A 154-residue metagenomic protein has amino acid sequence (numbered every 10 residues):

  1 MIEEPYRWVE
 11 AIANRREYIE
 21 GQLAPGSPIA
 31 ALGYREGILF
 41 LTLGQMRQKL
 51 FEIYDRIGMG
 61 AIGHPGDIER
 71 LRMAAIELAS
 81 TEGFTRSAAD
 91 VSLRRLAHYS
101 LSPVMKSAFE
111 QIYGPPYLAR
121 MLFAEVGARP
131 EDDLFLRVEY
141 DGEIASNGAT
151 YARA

Functional and structural regions predicted by a protein language model:
M1-A154: Long, low-complexity N-terminal extensions
